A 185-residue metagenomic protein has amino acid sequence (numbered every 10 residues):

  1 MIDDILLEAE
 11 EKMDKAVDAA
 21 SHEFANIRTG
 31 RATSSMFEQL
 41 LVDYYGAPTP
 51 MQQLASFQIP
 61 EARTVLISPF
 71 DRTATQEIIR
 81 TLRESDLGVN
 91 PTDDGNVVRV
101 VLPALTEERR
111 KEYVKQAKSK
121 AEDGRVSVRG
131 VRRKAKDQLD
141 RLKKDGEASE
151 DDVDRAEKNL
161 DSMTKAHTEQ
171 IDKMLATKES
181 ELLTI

Functional and structural regions predicted by a protein language model:
M1-Q76: A positional/architectural concept
H22, R80-G88, S119-D123: Short, intrinsically disordered, mixed-charge
E23-N26, M36-Q39, Q53-S56, T81 (+4 more regions): Residue-level recognition of specific faces of alpha-helices
T29, L87, K144: Short, conserved catalytic or interaction motifs in soluble domains
S34, Y44-E61, T92-V97, A104 (+1 more regions): Flexible hinge/switch segments at interdomain interfaces of large molecular machines
R63-T92, N96: Glycine-rich active-site/cofactor-binding loop and its immediate structural neighborhood
V98-I185: Positively charged, low-complexity, intrinsically disordered RNA-binding extensions
